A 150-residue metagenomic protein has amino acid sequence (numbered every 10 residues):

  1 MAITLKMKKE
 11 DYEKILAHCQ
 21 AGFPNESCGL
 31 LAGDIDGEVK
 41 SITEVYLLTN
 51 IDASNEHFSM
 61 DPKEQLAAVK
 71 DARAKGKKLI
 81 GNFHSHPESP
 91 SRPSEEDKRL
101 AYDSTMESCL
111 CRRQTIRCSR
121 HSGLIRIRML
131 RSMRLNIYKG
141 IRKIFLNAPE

Functional and structural regions predicted by a protein language model:
M1-L79, E88-E150: Conserved beta-strand-loop surface patch within small alpha/beta domains used for substrate/adaptor or ligand engagement
S85: Short, well-ordered beta-to-alpha junction loops that form the rim of enzyme active sites and present histidine/acidic
